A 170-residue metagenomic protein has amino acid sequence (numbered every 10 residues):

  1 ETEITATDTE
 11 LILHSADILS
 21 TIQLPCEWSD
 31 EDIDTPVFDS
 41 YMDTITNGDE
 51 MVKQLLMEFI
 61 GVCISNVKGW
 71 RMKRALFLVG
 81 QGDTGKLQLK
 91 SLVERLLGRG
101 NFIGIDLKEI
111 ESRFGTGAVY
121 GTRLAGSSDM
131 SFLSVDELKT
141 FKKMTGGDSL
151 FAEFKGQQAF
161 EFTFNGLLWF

Functional and structural regions predicted by a protein language model:
E3-R123: P-loop NTPase catalytic core of nucleic-acid-dependent motor ATPases
I4, A125-S127, L168-F170: Short hydrophobic-aromatic micro-motifs
V37, L55, D136, E153-F154: Short, conserved clusters of charged catalytic residues that mark active-site and nucleotide-handling motifs
I64, G80-G82, D129-S131, T145 (+1 more regions): Short, flexible loop/turn elements at secondary-structure junctions
N66, R95, R99, F132 (+1 more regions): Short, well-ordered loop/turn and helix-capping segments at boundaries between secondary-structure elements and domains
G104-E111, K139-Q158: Substrate-gripping "pore-loop 1 plus following alpha2 helix"
F114-G121, E153-F170: AAA+/SF3 P-loop NTPase mechanochemical coupling elements
T122-G147, F160, F164: Conserved AAA+/SF3 P-loop NTPase catalytic/coupling segment centered on the Walker-B
